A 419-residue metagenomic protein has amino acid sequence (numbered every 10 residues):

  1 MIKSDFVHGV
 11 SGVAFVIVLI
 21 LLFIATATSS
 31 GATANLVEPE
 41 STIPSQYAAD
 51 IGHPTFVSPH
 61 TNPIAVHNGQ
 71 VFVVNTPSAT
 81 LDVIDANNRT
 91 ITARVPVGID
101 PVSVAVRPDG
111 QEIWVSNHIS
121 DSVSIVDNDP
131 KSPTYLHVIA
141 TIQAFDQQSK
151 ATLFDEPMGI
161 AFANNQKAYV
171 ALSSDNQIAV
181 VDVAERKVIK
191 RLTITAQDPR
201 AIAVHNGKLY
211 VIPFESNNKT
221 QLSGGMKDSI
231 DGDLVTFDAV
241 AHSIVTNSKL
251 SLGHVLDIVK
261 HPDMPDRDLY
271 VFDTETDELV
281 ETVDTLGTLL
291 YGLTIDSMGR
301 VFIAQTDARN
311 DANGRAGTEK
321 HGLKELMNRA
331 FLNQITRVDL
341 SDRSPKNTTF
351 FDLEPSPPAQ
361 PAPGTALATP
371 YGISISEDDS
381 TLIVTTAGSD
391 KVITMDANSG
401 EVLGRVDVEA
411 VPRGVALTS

Functional and structural regions predicted by a protein language model:
I43-H53, H137-T152, E215, L234-L250 (+3 more regions): Surface-exposed loop and turn segments in beta-propeller and other repeat-based domains that flank or scaffold
A49-D82, A368-Y371: Beta-strand-rich domains and repeat architectures in extracellular enzymes and scaffolds, especially beta-propellers
V66-N68, P108-G110, F162-N165, V204-G207 (+3 more regions): Residue-level detector of Asp-centered blade-edge/turn motifs that repeat once per structural unit in beta-propeller
Q70-V73, I113-V115, K167-V170, L209-V211 (+2 more regions): Conserved beta-propeller blade signature
P77, I119, D129, S174 (+3 more regions): Residue-level signature of beta-propeller blades and closely related beta-rich strand-turn architectures in secreted
D85-R89, N128-K131, D182-R186, D273-D277 (+2 more regions): Short loop/turn segments that connect beta-strands within beta-propeller blades
F214-D263, I303-N333: Short, conserved, GDST-rich strand-edge loop motifs in beta-rich repeat architectures
